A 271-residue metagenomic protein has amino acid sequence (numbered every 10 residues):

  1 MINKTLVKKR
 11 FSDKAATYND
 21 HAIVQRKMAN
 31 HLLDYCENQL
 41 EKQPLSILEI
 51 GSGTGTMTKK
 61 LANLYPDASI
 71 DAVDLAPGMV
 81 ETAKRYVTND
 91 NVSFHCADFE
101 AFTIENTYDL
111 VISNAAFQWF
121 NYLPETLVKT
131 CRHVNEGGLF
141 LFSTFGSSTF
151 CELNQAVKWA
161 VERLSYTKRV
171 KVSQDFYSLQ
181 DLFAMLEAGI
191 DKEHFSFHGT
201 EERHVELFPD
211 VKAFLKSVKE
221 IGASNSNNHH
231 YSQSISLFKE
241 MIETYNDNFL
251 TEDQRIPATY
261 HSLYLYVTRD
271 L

Functional and structural regions predicted by a protein language model:
M1-A16: N-terminal, positively charged/glycine-rich alpha-helical extensions of SAM-dependent methyltransferases
I23-Q43: Conserved alpha-helix/loop element of class I SAM-dependent methyltransferases that forms part of the SAM/SAH-binding
L48-F102: Class I SAM-dependent methyltransferase SAM/SAH-binding core
T54-T56, F195-L271: Conserved Class I S-adenosyl-L-methionine
E100-V111: A short acidic, Gly/Pro-enriched loop at the edge of an enzyme's catalytic core that lines a small-molecule cofactor
L110-L123: A short SAM/SAH-binding and catalytic strip from SAM-dependent methyltransferases
P124-E136: A short glycine-rich, Lys/Arg-flanked "PGG" loop and its adjoining helix->strand segment in the class I
L141-P209, N225-N227: Conserved catalytic/acceptor-binding region of the Class I
